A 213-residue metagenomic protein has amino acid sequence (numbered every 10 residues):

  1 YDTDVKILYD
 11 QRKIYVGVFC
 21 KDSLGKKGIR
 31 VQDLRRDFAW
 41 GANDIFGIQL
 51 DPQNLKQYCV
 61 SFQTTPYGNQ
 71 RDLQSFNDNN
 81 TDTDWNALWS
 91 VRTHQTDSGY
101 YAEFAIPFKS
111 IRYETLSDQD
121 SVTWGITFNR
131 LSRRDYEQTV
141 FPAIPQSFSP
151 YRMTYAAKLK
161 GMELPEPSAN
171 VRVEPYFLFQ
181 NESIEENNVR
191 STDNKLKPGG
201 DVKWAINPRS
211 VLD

Functional and structural regions predicted by a protein language model:
Y1-D213: Structural preference for beta-rich elements and adjacent junctions enriched in aromatics
